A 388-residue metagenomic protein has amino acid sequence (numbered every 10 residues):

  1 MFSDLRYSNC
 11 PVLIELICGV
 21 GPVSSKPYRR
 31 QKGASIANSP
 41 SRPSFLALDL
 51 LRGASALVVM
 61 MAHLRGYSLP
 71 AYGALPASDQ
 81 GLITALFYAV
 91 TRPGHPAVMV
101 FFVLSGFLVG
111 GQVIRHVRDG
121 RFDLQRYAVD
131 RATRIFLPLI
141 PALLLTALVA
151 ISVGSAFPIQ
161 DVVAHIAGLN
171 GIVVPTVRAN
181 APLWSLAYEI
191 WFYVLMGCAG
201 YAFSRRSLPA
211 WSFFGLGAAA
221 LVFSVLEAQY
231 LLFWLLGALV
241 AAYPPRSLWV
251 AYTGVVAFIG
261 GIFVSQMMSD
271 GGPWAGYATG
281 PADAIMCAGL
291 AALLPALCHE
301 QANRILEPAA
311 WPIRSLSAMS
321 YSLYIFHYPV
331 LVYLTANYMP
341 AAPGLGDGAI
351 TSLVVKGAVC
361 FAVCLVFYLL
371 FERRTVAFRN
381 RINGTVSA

Functional and structural regions predicted by a protein language model:
D4-N9, Y28: Intrinsic-disorder-associated, low-complexity terminal segments enriched in Asp/Asn/His/Tyr and depleted of Lys/Arg
S24-R29, G33-A47, M61-R92, G111-F122 (+7 more regions): Alpha-helical transmembrane segments in multi-pass integral membrane proteins
R52-L57, P141, F213-L216, V256-A257: Alpha-helical transmembrane segments
G53-A62, I135-V149, S320-Y324: Hydrophobic alpha-helical membrane-insertion segments
A77-P93, G111-Q112, R118-V129, I135-V194 (+1 more regions): Membrane-interface helix-loop-helix regions
S105-G111: Central hydrophobic cores of alpha-helical transmembrane segments in multi-pass inner-membrane proteins across all
